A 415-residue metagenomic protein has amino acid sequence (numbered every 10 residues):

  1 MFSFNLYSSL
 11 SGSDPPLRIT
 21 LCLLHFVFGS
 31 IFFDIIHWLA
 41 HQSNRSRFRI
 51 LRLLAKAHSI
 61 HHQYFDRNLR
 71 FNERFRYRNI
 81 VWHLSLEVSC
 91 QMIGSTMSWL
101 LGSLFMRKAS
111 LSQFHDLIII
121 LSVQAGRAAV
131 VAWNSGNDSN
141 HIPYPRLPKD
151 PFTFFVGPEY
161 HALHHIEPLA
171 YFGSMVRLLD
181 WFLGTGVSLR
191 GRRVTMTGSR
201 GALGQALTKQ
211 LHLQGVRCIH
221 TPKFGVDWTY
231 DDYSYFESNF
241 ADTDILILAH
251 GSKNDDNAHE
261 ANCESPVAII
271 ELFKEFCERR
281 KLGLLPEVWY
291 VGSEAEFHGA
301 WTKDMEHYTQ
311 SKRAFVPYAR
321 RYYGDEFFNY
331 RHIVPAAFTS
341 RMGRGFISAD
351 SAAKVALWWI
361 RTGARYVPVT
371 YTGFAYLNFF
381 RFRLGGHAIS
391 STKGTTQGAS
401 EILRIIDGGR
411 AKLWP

Functional and structural regions predicted by a protein language model:
H25-G191: Membrane-embedded catalytic scaffold of the fatty acid hydroxylase/desaturase
V194-L213: N-terminal Rossmann NAD(P)H-binding glycine-rich loop of SDR-like oxidoreductase domains
T197, I247-A249, N262, L284-S293 (+1 more regions): Structural signature of the Rossmann-like NAD(P)-dependent dehydrogenase/reductase core
H220-Y235, S252: Rossmann-fold cofactor-recognition segment
F236-E264: NAD(P)H-binding glycine-rich loop region in Rossmannoid oxidoreductase-like domains and their noncatalytic homologs
N257-L285: NAD(P)-cofactor binding segment of oxidoreductase domains
K274, R279-G324, T339-R341: Catalytic loop of short-chain dehydrogenase/reductase
H332, S340-G408: C-terminal helical subdomain
